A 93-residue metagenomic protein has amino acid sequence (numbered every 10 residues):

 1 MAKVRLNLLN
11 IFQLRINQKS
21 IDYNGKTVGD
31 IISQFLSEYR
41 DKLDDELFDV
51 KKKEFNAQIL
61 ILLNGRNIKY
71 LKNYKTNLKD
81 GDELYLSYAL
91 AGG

Functional and structural regions predicted by a protein language model:
M1-G92: Ubiquitin-like/PB1-type beta-grasp interaction modules and other compact soluble beta-rich domains
